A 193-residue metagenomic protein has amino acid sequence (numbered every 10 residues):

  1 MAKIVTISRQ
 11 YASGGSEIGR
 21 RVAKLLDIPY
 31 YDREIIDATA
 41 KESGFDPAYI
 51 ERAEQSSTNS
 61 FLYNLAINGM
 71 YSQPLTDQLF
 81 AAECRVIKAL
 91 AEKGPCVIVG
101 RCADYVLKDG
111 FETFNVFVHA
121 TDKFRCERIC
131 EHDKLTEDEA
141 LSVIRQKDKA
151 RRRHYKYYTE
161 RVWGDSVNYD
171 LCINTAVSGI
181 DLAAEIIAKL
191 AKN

Functional and structural regions predicted by a protein language model:
M1-Q10, G94: Pre-Walker A (Motif I) flank of P-loop NTPase domains
T6-R20: Glycine-rich phosphate-binding P-loop
P29-A40: Short beta-strand-centered segment that lines the nucleotide-binding/catalytic pocket of NTP-utilizing
A40-P95: ATP-dependent small-molecule kinase phosphotransfer cores that center on conserved nucleotide phosphate-binding segments
T58-L65, T136-D181: Small-molecule kinase domains that catalyze NTP-dependent phosphoryl transfer to phosphate-bearing small molecules
C84, I180-A188: Short, amphipathic alpha-helical "lid/cap" segments that border enzyme active or binding sites
A103-D109: RNA pseudouridine synthases
D109-D133, E137-R145: Conserved phosphate-donor/acceptor-positioning beta-strand/loop module used by diverse small-molecule
